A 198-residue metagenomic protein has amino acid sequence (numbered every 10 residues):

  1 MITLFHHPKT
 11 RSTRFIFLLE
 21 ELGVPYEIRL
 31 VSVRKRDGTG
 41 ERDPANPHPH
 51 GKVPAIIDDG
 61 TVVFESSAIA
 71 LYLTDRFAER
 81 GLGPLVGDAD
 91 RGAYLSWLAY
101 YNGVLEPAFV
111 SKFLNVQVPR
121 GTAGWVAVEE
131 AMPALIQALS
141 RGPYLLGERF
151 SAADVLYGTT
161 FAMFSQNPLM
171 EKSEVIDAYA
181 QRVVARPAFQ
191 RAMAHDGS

Functional and structural regions predicted by a protein language model:
M1-A123, E130, I136: GST-like domain detector, emphasizing the conserved glutathione-binding G-site in the N-terminal thioredoxin-like
E27, G147, K172, R191-A192: A local structural micro-motif
V33-R34, A153, G197: Conserved beta-strand edge residues that scaffold enzyme active sites
A68, V175, A188: Residue-level recognition of oxygen-bearing side chains
T74, T160-F161, M193: Active-site-flanking alpha-helical
W97-A185: GST-like fold's C-terminal all-alpha helical module
Y179-S198: Long hydrophobic alpha-helical segments typical of transmembrane helices together with their membrane-interfacial
